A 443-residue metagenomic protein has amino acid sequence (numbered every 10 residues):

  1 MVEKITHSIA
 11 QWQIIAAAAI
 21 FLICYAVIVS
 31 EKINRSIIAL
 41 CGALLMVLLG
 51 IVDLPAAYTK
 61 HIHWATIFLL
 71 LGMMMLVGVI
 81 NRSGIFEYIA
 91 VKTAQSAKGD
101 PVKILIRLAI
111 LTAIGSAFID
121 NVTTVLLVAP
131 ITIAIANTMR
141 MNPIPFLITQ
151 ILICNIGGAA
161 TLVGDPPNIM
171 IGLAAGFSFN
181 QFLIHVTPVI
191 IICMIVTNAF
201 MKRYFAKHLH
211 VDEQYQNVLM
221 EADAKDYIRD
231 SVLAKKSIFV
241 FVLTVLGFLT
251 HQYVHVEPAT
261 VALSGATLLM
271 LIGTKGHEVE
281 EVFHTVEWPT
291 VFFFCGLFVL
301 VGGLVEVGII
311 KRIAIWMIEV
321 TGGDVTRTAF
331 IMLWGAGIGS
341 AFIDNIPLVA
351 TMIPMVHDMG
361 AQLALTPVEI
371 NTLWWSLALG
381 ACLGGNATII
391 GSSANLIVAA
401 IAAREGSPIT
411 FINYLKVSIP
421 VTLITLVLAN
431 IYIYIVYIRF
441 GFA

Functional and structural regions predicted by a protein language model:
K4-Q13, P55-T66, F179-V189, R229-V232 (+6 more regions): Interfacial loop-to-helix junctions that mark the boundaries of transmembrane helices in multi-pass membrane
I5-A19, H63-M75, F118-V125, T161 (+5 more regions): Structural signature of hydrophobic alpha-helical transmembrane segments
Q13-Y25, E31-V52, H63-M75, A234-T244 (+2 more regions): Hydrophobic mid-bilayer segments of alpha-helices in multi-pass membrane transport proteins, especially secondary
I23-K32, L111-D120, I151-V163, T250-Y253 (+2 more regions): Transmembrane alpha-helix interface/packing and boundary motifs in multi-pass membrane proteins, characterized by
Y58-I144, P289-T290, F294-A364: Membrane-embedded alpha-helical segments and adjacent helix-loop junctions characteristic of multi-pass solute
A90, T123-A134, L147, T161-A175 (+4 more regions): Re-entrant/interfacial helical elements at transmembrane boundaries that shape and gate the permeation pathway
T138-I144, I148, A160-T161, N180-I228 (+2 more regions): Juxtamembrane and boundary regions of transmembrane helices in multi-pass small-molecule transporters and channels
M194-H277, G441-A443: Long, contiguous bundles of hydrophobic transmembrane helices that form the permeation core of multi-pass
